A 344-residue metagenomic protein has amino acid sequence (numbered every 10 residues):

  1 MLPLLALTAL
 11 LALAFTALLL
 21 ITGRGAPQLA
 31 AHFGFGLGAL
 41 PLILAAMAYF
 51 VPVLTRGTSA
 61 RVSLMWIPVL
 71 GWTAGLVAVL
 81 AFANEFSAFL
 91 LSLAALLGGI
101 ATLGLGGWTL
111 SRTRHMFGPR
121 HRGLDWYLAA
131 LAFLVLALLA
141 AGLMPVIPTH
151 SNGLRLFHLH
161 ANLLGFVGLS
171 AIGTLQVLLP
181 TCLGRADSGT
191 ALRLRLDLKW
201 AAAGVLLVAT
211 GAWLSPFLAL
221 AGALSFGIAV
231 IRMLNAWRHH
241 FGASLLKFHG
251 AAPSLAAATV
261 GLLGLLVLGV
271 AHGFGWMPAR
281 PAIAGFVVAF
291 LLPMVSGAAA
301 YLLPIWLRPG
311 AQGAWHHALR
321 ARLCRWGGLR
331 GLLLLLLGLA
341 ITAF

Functional and structural regions predicted by a protein language model:
M1-F344: Hydrophobic alpha-helical transmembrane segments of multi-pass integral membrane proteins
